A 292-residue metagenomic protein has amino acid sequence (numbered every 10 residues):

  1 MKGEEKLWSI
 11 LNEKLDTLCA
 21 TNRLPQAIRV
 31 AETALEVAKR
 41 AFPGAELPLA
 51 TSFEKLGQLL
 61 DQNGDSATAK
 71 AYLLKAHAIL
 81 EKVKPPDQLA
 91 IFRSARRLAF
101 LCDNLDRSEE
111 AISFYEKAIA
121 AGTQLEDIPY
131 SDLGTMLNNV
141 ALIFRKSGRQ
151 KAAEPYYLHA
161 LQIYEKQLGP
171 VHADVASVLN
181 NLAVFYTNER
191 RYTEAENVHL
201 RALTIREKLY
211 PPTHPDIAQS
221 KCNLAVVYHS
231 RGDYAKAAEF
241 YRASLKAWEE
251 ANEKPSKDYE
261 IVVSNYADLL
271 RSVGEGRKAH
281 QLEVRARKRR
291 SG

Functional and structural regions predicted by a protein language model:
M1-I10: TPR-adjacent "capping" and linker segments in tetratricopeptide-repeat scaffold/adaptor proteins
M1-K2, R40-G44, K82-P86, Q124-I128 (+4 more regions): Short coil/turn linkers that connect adjacent helices within long alpha-helical scaffolds, especially alpha-solenoid
S9-A20, L47-Q62, L89-N104, S131-K146 (+5 more regions): Conserved alpha-helical positions within TPR/SEL1-like repeat arrays
L35-R40, H77-K82, I119-Q124, L161-K166 (+3 more regions): Amphipathic alpha-helical segments of tetratricopeptide repeats
Y241-K246, V263-S291: TPR/TPR-like (Sel1-like) alpha-helical repeat modules
